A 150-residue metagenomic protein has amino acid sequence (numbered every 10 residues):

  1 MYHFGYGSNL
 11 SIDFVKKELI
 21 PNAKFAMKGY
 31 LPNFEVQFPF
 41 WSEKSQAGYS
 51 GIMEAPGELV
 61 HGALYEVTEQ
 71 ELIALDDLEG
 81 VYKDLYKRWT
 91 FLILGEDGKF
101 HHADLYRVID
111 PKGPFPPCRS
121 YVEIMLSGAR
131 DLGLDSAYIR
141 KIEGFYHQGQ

Functional and structural regions predicted by a protein language model:
M1-Q150: Glycine-aromatic micro-motifs
